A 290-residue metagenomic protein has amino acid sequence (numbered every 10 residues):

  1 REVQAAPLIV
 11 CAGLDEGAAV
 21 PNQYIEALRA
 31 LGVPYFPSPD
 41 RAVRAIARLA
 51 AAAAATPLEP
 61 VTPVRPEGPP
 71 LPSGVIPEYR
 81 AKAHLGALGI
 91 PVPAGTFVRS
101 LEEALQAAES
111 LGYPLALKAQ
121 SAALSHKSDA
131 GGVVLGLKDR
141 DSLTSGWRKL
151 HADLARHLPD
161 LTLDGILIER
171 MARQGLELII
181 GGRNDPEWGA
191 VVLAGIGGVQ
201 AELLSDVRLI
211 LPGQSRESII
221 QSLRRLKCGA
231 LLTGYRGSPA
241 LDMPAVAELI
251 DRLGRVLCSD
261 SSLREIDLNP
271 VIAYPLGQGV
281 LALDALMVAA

Functional and structural regions predicted by a protein language model:
R1-A290: ATP-dependent carboxylate/acyl-activation modules
